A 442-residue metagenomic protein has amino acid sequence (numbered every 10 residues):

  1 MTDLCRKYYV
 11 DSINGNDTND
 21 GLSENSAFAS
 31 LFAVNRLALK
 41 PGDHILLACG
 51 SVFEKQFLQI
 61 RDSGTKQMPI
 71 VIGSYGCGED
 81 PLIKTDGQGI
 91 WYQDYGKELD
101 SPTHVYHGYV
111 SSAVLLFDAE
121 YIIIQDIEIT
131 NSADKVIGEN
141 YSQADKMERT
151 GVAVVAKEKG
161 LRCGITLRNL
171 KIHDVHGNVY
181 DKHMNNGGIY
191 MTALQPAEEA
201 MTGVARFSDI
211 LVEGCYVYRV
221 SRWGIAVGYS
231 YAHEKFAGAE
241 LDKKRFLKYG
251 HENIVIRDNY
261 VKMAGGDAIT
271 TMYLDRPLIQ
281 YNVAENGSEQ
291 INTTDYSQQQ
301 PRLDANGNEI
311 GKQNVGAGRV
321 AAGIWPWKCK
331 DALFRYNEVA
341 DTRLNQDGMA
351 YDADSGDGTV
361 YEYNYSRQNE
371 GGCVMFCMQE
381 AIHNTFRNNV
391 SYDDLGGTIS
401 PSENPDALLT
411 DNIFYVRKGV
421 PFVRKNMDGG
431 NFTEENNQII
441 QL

Functional and structural regions predicted by a protein language model:
C5, G42, F53-K55, Q67-P69 (+8 more regions): Surface-exposed or flexible loop/turn and strand-edge residues in extracellular/cell-surface modules
V10-A48, F53-E54: Acidic Gly/Asp/Thr-rich repetitive segments characteristic of extracellular carbohydrate-active and adhesion proteins
I13-T18, G50-F53, G64, Y75-E79 (+1 more regions): Acidic glycine-/aspartate-rich tracts in secreted/extracellular proteins
F32-A38, F53-G64, K84-T85, Y273 (+1 more regions): Short, T/G/N/S-enriched strand-turn elements that build extracellular solenoid repeat scaffolds
L46, Q59, V71-G73, K84 (+15 more regions): Extracellular beta-strand solenoid repeats
T65-D145, K171-D181: Right-handed parallel beta-helix/beta-spiral solenoid domain characteristic of secreted/periplasmic
P69, E120-N131, G160-H176, E198-W223 (+10 more regions): Right-handed parallel beta-helix
N140-V154, H183-E199, S230: Asp-box/WD-like beta-propeller blade repeats and closely related beta-sheet repeat scaffolds
